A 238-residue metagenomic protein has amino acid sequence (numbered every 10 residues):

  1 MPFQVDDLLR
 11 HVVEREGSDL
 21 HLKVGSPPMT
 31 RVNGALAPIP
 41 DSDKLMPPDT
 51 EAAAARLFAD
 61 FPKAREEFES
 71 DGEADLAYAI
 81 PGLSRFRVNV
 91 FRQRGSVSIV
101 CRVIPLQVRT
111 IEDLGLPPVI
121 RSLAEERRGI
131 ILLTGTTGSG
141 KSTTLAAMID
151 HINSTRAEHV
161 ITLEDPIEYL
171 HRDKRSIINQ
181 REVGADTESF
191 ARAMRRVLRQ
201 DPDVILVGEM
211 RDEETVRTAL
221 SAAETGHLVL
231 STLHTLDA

Functional and structural regions predicted by a protein language model:
M1-A238: Short, flexible helix-loop junctions that flank or precede catalytic/ligand sites
